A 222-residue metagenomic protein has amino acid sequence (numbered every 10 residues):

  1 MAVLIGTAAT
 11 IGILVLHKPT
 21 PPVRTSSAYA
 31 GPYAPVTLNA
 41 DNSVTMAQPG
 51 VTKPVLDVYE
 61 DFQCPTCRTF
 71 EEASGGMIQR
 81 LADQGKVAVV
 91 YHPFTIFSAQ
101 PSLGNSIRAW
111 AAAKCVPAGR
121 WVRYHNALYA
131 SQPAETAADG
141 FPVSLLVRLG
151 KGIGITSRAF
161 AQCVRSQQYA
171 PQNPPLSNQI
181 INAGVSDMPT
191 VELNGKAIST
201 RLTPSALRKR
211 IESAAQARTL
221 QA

Functional and structural regions predicted by a protein language model:
M1-Q100, S213-A222: Extracytoplasmic thiol/disulfide redox context detector
M1-S27, K151-A222: C-terminal cap of thioredoxin/glutaredoxin-like
A34, V116, I180: Hydrophobic pocket-lining residues that define ligand/cofactor binding sites across diverse proteins
L38, A73, G119, F141 (+2 more regions): Short coil/turn linker and secondary-structure boundary residues
K53-P54, G85-A88, G119-R123, I155-S157 (+1 more regions): Loop/turn elements at helix/coil->beta-strand transitions in domains of secreted/extracellular proteins
E60-F62, R68-L145: Structural alpha/beta surface segment adjacent to cysteine/selenocysteine redox centers across thiol/disulfide enzymes
A113-V116, L149-I155: A short, hydrophobic secondary-structure junction motif
